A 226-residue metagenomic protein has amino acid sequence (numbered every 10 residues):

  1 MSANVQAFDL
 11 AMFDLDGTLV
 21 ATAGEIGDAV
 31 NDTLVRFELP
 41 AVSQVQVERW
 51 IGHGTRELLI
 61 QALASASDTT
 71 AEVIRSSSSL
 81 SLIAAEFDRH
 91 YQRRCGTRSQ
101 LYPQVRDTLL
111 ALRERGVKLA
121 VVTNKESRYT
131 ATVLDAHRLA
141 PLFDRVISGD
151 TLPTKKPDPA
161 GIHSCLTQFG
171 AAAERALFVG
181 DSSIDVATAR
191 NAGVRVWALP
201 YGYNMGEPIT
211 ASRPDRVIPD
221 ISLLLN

Functional and structural regions predicted by a protein language model:
M1-D9, V45, R113, E126-S127 (+1 more regions): Asp-based, Mg2+/Mn2+-dependent phosphohydrolase catalytic module
S2-R49, I60: Active-site neighborhood of HAD-like aspartate-dependent phosphohydrolases
A7-F8, R89-V121, S127-A131, P159: Short, acidic loop-to-helix structural element flanking the phosphoryl-transfer center in phosphate-processing enzymes
E25, G54-E57, D107, R128-Y129 (+2 more regions): Short alpha-helical
V35-P40, A71-V73, R115, R138-L142 (+1 more regions): Short helix-capping segments at alpha-helix termini
I51-R93, P103-R106, A111: A metal-dependent, Asp-based hydrolase signature
